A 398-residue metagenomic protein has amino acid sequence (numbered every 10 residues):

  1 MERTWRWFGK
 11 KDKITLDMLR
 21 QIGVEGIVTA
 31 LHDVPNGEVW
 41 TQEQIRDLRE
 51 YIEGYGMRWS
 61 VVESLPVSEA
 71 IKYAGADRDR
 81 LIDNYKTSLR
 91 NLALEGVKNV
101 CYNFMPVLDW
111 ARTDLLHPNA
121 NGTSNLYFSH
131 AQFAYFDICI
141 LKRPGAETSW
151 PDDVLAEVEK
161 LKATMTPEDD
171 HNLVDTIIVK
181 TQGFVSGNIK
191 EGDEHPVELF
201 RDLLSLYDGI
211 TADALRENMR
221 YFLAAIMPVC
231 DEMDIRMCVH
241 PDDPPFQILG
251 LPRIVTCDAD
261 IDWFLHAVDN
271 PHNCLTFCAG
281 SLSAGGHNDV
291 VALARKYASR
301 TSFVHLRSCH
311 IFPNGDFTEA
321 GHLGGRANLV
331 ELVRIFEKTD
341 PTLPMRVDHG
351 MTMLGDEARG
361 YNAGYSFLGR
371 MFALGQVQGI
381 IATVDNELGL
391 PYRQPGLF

Functional and structural regions predicted by a protein language model:
M1-T4, G9, D17-R20, A70-A74 (+8 more regions): Histidine-acidic metal/acid-base catalytic patches
G9-H32, Y51-Y55, N91-V100: Catalytic domains of carbohydrate-active enzymes, especially glycoside hydrolases
D12, V39-S60: Glycine-rich, positively charged N-terminal anion/phosphate-binding segment
Q21-I22, M57-K72: A short glycine/small-residue-enriched secondary-structure motif
A30-R46, L249: Glycine-rich, proline-tolerant flexible connector loops at the mouths of alpha/beta enzymes
D33, P66, P106-V107, P244 (+1 more regions): Conserved beta-strand edge residues that scaffold enzyme active sites
D109-V197, T256: Aromatic- and acidic-residue-enriched segments that line the glycan-binding/catalytic groove of carbohydrate-active
